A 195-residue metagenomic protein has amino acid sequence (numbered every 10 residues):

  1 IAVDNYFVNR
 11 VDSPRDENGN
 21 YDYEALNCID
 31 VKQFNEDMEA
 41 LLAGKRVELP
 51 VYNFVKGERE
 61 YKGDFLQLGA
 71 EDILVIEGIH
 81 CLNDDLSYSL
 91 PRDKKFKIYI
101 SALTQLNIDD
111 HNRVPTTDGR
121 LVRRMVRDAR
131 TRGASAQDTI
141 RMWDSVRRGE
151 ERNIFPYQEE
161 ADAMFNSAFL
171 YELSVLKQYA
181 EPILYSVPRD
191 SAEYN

Functional and structural regions predicted by a protein language model:
I1-N5: Phosphate-binding active sites in nucleotide-utilizing proteins
V8, D12-E58, I73: Conserved nucleotide-sensing/catalytic segment adjacent to the nucleotide-binding pocket in NTP-handling enzymes
R10-R15, G63, S87, D110-N112: Short acidic, glycine/serine/threonine-rich loops at helix termini
F54-K62, S145-R148: Short gly/ser/thr-rich secondary-structure transition/capping motifs
L68-A70, R92-D93: Short loop/turn elements that form and flank the Walker-type P-loop nucleotide-binding site in RecA-like NTPase cores
I73-E77, Y99: Structural recognition of the conserved hydrophobic beta-strand(s) that form the central parallel beta-sheet of P-loop
C81, D85-N195: Conserved NTP phosphate-binding and transfer environment spanning the P-loop NTPase/kinase superfamily
